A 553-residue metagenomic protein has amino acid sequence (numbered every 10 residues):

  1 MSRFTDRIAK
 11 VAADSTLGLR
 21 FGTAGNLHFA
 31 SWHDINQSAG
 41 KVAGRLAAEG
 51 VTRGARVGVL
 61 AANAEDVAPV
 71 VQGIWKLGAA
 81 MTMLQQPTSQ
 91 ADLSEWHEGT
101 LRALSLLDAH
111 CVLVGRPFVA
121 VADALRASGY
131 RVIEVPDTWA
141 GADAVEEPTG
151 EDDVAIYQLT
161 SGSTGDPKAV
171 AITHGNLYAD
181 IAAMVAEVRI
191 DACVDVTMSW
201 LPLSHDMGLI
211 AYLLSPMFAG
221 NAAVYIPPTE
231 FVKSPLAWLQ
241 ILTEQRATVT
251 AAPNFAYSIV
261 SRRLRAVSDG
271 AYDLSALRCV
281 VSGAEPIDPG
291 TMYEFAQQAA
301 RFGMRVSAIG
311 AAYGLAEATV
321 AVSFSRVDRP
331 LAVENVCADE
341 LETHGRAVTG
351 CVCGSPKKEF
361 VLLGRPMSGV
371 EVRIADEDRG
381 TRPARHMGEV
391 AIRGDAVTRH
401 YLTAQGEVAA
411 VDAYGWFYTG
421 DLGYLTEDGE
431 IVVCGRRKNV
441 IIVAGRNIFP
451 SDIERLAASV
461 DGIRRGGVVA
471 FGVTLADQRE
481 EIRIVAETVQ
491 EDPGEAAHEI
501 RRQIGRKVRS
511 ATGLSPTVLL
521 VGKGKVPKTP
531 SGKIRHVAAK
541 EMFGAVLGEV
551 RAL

Functional and structural regions predicted by a protein language model:
S2-R3, F360-R373, E377-R385, E389-P450: Conserved ATP-binding/catalytic segment of the ANL
D6-S31, Q72, V154-Y157, T164 (+2 more regions): AMP-dependent adenylate-forming
S15-L17, A140-L159, G165-D166, A171 (+3 more regions): Conserved pre-ATP/AMP-binding loop-to-beta segment of ANL
G18-A64, A68-Q72, S89-H97, P148 (+1 more regions): Conserved AMP-binding/adenylate-forming core of the ANL superfamily
D180-V196, D206-T248, R263-S268: Conserved AMP-binding/adenylation subdomain of ANL enzymes
T243, T250, G394, R399-H400 (+1 more regions): AMP-binding/adenylate-forming catalytic core of the ANL superfamily
A247-A251, R263-P356, E371, D378-R379: Gly/Ser/Thr-rich phosphate-binding loop
G467-G472, R483-V485, G505-L553: Conserved C-terminal "lid"/linker of ANL adenylate-forming enzymes
